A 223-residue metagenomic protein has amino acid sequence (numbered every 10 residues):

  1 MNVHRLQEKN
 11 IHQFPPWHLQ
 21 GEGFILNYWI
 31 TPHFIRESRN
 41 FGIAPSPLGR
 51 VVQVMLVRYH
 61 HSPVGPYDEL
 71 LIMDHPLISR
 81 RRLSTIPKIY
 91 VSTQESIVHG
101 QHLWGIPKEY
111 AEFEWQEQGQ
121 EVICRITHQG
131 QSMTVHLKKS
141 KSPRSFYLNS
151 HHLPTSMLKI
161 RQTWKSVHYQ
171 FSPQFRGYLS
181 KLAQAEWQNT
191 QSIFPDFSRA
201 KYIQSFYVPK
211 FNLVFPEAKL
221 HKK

Functional and structural regions predicted by a protein language model:
M1-P66, F175-K223: Hydrophobic, proline/glycine-rich low-complexity stretches
H4-Q7, Q101-K223: Interaction-surface and assembly-scaffold signal
I11, I25, I30, I35 (+10 more regions): Weak global preference for isoleucine
I30-S38, R50, S84-I86, Q131-H136 (+2 more regions): A broad, low-specificity signal for short, low-complexity segments enriched in glycine/proline and polar/charged
V57-S132: Aromatic- and glycine-enriched beta-alpha-beta binding-site module
